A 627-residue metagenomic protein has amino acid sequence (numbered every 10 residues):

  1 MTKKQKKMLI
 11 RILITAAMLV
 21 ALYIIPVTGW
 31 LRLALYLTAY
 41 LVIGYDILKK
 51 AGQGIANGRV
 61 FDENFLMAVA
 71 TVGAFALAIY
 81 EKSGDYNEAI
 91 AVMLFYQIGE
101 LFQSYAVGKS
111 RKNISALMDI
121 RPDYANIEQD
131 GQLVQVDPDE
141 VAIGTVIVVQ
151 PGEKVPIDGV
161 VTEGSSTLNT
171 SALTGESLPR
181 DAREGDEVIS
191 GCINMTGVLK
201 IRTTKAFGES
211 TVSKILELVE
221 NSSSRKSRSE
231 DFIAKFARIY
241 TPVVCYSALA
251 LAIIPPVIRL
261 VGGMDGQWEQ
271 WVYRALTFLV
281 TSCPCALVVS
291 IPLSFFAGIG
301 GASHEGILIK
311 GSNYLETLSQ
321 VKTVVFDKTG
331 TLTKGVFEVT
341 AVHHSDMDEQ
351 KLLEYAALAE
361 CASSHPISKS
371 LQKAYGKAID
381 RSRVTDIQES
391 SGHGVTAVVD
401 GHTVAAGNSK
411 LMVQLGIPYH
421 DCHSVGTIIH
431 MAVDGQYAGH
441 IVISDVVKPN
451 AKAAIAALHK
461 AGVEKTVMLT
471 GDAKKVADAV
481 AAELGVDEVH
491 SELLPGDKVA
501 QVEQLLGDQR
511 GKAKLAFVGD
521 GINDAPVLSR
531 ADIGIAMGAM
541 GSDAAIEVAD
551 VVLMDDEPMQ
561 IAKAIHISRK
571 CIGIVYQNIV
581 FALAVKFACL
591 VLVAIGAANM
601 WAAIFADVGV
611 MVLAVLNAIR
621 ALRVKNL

Functional and structural regions predicted by a protein language model:
M1-A16, Y45-F75, L216-A250, V321 (+3 more regions): Soluble-to-membrane junctions at the N-terminal ends of transmembrane alpha-helices in multi-pass ion-transporting
T2-Y124, K235, P242, Q270 (+1 more regions): Transmembrane helix-loop-helix hairpins at the membrane interface
G29-L37, V60-A68, E81-V92, F232 (+4 more regions): Membrane-water interface of transmembrane alpha-helices in multipass transporters/channels
N57, E63-T71, L173, Y273 (+2 more regions): Conserved catalytic phosphorylation-site environment of P-type ATPases
F65-L66, A91-P151, A182, I309 (+5 more regions): Juxtamembrane coupling segments of multi-pass membrane pumps/enzymes
A116-E209, N313-A356, V398-V399: Conserved cytosolic catalytic loops of P-type ATPases
V339-K465, K474, V486-V502: P-type ATPase nucleotide-binding
G401, T427, V433-Q577: Conserved ATP-binding TGD loop and adjacent catalytic N/P-domain core of P-type ATPases
